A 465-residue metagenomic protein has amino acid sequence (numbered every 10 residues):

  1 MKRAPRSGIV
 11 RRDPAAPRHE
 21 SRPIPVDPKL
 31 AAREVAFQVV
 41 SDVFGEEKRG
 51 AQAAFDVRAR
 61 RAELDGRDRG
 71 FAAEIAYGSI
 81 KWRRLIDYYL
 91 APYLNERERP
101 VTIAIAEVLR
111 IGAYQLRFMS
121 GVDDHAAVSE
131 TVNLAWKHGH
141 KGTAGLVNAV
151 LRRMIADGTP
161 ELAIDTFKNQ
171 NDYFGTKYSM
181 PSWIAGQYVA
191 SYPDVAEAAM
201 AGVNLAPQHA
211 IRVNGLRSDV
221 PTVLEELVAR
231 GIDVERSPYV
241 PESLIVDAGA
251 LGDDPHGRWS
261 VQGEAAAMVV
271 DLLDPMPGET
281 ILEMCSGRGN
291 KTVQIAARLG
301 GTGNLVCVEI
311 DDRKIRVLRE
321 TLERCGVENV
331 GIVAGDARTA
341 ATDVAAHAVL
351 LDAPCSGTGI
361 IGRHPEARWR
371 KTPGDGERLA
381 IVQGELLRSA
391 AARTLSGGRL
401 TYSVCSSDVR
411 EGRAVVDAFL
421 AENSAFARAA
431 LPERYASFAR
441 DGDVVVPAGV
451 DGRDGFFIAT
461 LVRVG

Functional and structural regions predicted by a protein language model:
M1-G465: S-adenosylmethionine
